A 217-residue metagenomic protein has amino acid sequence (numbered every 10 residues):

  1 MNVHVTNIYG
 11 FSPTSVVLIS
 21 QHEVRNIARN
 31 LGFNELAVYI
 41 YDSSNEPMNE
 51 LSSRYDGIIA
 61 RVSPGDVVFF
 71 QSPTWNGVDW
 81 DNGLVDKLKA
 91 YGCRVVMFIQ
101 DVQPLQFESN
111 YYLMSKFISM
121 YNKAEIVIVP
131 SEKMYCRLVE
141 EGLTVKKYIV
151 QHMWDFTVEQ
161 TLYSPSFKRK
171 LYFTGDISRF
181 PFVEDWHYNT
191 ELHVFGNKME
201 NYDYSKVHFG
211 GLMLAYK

Functional and structural regions predicted by a protein language model:
M1-V5: Extreme N-terminal starter segment of soluble prokaryotic enzymes
T6-E23, W75-G77: A short, glycine/small-residue-rich beta-strand->loop->alpha-helix junction that serves as a flexible
T6-N7, L31-P47, L192-Y202: A short beta-strand-loop structural module common to alpha/beta enzyme folds
E23-E35, D185-T190: A short, Lys/Arg-enriched amphipathic alpha-helix followed by its capping loop at the start of a domain
N45-C136: Extended catalytic core of nucleotide-activated donor transferases of GT-like folds
I126-R137, L143-Q160: Donor nucleotide-sugar binding/catalytic pocket of nucleotide-sugar-dependent glycosyltransferases
F156-L212: Conserved catalytic-core segment of nucleotide-activated headgroup transferases in glycan assembly
K217: A donor-sugar binding/catalytic signature common to diverse glycosyltransferases and related nucleotide-sugar
